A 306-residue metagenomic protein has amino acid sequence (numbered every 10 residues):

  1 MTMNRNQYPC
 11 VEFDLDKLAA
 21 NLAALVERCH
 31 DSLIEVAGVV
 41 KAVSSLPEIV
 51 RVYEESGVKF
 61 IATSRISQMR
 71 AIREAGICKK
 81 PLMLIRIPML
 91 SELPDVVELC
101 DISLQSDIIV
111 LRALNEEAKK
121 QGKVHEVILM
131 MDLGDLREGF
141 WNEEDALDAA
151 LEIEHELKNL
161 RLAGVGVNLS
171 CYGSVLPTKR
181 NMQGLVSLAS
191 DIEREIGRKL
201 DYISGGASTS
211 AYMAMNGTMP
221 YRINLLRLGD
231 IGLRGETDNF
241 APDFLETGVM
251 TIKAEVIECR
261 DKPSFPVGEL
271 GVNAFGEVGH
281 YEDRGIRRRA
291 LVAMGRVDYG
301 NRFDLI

Functional and structural regions predicted by a protein language model:
M1-F13: Generic N-terminal amphipathic, Lys/Arg-enriched alpha-helix
M1-T2, A118, Y281: Short boundary motifs at domain starts and secondary-structure transition points
M3-R5, E152, T218, G248: Short, functionally important structural connectors and interaction interfaces within domains
V11-E12, M182-I306: Active-site anion/phosphate-binding pocket segments in diverse small-molecule metabolic enzymes
E12, I34-D191, E195-I196: Active-site-proximal beta-alpha core segment in soluble small-molecule metabolic enzymes
N21-A24: A short, well-structured juxtamembrane/interface segment
